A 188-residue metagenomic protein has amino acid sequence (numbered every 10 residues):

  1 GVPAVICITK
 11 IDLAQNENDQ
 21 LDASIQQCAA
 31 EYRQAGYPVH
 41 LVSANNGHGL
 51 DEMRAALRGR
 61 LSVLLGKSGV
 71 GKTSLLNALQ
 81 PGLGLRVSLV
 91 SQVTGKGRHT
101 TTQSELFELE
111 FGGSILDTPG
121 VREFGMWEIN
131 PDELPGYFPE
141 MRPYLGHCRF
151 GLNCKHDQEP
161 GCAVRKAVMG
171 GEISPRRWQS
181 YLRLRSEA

Functional and structural regions predicted by a protein language model:
G1-V5, I11-Q20, E31, P38 (+1 more regions): Helix-rich effector regions associated with P-loop NTPase G domains
V5, L13-V70: Canonical P-loop GTPase G-domain recognition
G59, P81-G82: Short, well-ordered coil loops that connect the C-terminus of an alpha-helix to the N-terminus of a beta-strand
L61-L65, L76, Q92-G97: Short, surface-exposed loop/turn motifs that are enriched in glycine and acidic residues and include a nearby proline
L64, N77-P81, V87: Conserved ATP-binding TGD loop and adjacent catalytic N/P-domain core of P-type ATPases
S68, T73-S74, A78: Walker A/P-loop
